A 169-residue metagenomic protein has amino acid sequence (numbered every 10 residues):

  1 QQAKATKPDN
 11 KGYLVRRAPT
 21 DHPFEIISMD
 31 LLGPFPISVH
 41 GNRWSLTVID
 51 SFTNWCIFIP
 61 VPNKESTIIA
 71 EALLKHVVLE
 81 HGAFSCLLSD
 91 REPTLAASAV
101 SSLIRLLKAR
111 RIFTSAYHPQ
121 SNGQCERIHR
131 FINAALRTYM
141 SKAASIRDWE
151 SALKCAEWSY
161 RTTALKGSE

Functional and structural regions predicted by a protein language model:
Q1-E169: Integrase module of LTR retroelements
